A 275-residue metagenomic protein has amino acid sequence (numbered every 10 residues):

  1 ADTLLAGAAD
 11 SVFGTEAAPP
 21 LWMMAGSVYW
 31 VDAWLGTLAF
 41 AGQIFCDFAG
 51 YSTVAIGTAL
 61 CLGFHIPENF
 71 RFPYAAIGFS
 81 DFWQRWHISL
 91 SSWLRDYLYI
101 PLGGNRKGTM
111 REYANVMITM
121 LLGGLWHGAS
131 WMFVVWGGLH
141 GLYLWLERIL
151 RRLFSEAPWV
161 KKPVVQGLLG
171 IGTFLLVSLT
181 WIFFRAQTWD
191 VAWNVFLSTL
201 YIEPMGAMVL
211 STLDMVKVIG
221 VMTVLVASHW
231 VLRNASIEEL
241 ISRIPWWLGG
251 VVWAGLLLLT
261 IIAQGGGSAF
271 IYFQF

Functional and structural regions predicted by a protein language model:
A1-L225, W230-Q274: Membrane-embedded transmembrane alpha-helical bundles that form the catalytic cores of multi-pass lipid-modifying
